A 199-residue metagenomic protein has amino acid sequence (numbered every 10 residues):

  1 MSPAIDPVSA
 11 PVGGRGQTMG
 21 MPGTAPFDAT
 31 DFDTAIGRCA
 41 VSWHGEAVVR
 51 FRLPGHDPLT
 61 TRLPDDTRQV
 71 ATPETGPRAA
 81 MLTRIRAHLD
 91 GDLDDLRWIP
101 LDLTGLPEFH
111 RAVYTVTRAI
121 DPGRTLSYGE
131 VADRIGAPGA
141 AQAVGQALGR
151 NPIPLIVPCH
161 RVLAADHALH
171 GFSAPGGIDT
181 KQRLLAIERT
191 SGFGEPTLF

Functional and structural regions predicted by a protein language model:
M1-P138, I187-F199: Basic nucleic-acid-binding alpha-helical/helix-turn surface characteristic of O6-alkylguanine DNA
V113, A164-A165: N-terminal alpha-helical segment
A140-N151: Regulatory, non-catalytic segments
I156-V162: Short Lys/Arg-enriched helix C-cap and helix-to-coil transition segments that create basic nucleic-acid-contact patches
A165-F199: …primarily DNA-binding HTH/wHTH and HhH modules…
